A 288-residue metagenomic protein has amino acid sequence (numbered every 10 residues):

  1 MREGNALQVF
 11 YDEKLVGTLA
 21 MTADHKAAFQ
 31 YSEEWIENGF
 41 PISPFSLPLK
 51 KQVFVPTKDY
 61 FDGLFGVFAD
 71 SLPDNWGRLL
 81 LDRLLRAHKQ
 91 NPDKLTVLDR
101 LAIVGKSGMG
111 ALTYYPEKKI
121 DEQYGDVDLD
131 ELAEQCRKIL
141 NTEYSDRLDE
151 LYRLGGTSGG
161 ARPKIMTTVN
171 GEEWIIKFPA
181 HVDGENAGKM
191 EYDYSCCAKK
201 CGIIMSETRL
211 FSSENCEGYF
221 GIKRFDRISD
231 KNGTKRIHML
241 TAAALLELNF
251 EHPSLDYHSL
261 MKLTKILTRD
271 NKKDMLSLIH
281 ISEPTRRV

Functional and structural regions predicted by a protein language model:
M1-S282: Phosphate/dinucleotide-binding and metal-coordinating scaffold of catalytic cores in nucleotide-dependent enzymes
E283-V288: Short "domain-exit" segments at the C-terminal end of structured domains
